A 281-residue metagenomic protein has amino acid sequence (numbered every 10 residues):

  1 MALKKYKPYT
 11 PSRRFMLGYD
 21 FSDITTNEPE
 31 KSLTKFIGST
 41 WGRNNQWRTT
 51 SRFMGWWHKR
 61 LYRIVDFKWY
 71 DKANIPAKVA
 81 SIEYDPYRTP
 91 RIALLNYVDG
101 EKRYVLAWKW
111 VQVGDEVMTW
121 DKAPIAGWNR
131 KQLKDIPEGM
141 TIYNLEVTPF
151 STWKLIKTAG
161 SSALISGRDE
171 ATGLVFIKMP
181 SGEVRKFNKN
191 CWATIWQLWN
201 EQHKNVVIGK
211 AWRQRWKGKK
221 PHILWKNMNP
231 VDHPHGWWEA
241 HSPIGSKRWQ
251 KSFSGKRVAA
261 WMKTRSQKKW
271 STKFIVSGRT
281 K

Functional and structural regions predicted by a protein language model:
M1-R88, Q112-K281: Basic, glycine/proline-rich low-complexity segments that contact nucleic acids
Y87, L95-Y97: Structural recognition of beta-strand segments within beta-rich domains
Y97-V98, L145: Hydrophobic/aromatic-rich, well-ordered segments within soluble, folded domains that form packed cores
G100-Q112: Beta-strand/loop nucleic-acid-binding surfaces
